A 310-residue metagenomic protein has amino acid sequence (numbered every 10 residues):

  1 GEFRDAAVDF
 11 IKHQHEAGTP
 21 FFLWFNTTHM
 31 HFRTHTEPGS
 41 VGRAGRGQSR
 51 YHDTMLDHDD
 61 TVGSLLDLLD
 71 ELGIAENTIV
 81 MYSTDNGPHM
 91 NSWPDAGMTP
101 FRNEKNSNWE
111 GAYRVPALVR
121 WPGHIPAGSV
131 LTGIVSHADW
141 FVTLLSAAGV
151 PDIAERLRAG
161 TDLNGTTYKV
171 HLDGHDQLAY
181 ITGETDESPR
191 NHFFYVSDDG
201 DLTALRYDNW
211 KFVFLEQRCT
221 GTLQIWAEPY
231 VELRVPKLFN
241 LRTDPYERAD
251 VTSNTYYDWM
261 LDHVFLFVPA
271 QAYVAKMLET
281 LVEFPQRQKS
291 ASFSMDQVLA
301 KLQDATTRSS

Functional and structural regions predicted by a protein language model:
G1-D5, S49, L56-G63, V135-V142 (+3 more regions): A structural signal for well-ordered alpha-helical segments within the folded catalytic domains of diverse enzymes
A7-D53, H89-N91, D95-T99, S253-Y256: Active-site His/acidic residue clusters
E16-L23, I74-V80, R114-V115, D186-N191 (+1 more regions): Loop/turn elements at helix/coil->beta-strand transitions in domains of secreted/extracellular proteins
T19-P20, N26, D57-P94: Metal-dependent active-site segment of extracytoplasmic phospho-/sulfohydrolases and closely related
L23-R33, Y82-M90, Y195-G200, L281-Q297: Short, solvent-exposed turn/loop segments enriched in Gly/Ser/Thr/Pro and often Arg
M30, H52, N106, R114-L118 (+1 more regions): Catalytic cores of eukaryotic secretory-pathway lumenal/extracellular enzymes that build and remodel glycoconjugates
P88-E110, I125-S129, G133, A138-R242 (+1 more regions): C-terminal cap/loop subdomain of S1 sulfatases and analogous C-terminal strand-loop tails that border
Y207, F212-V213, R218, A227-K237 (+1 more regions): Long, internal low-complexity/basic segments
